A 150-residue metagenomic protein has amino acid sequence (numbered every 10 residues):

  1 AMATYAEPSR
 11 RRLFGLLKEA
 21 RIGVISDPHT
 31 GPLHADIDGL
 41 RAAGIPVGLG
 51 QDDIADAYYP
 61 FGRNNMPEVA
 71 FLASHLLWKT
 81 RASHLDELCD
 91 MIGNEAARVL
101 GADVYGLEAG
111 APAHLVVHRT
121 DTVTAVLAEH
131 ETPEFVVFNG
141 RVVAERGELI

Functional and structural regions predicted by a protein language model:
A1, D27-P28, Q51, R119-D121 (+1 more regions): Fold-independent oxyanion-binding glycine-rich loops and adjacent beta-strand/coil segments at enzyme active sites
A1-A35, A55: Active-site core of metal-dependent hydrolases
Y5, F14, F61, F71 (+1 more regions): Phenylalanine-focused residue identity feature
K18-G23, I37-H118: His/Asp/Glu-enriched, well-ordered alpha-helical/loop segment that forms or immediately abuts the divalent-metal
I25-P28, G50, D56-A57, F138 (+1 more regions): Thr-Gly-centered strand-to-loop micro-motif
H34-A35, Y58-F61, L127-A128, R146-G147: Short, charged, surface-exposed secondary-structure boundary motifs
L107-I150: C-terminal cap of metal-dependent C-N hydrolases
